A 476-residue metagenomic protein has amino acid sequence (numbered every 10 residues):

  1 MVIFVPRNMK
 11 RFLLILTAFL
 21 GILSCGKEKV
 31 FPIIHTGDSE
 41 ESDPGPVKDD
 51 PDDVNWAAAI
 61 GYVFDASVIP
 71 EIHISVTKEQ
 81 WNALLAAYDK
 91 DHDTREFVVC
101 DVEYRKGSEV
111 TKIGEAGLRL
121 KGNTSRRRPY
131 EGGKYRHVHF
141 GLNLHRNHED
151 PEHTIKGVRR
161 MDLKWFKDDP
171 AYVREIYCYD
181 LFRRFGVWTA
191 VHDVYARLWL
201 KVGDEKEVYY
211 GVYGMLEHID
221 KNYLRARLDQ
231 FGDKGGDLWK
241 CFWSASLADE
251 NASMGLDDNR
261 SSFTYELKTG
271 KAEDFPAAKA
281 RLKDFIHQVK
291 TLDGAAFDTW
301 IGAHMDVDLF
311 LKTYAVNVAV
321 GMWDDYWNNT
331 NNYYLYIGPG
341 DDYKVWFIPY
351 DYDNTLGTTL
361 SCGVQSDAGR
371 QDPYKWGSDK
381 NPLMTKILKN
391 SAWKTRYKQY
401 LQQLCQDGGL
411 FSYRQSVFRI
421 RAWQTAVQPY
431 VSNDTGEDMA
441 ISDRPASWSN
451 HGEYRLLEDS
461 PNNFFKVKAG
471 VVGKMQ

Functional and structural regions predicted by a protein language model:
M1-I33: Bacterial Sec-dependent N-terminal signal peptides
I22-W56: Bacterial Sec-dependent N-terminal signal peptides
P46-T124: Hydrophobic alpha-helical membrane-insertion signals
A59-V63, S67-I69, Q80, K268-N328 (+2 more regions): Middle-to-C-terminal accessory/interaction subdomains
C100-K167: Conserved oxyanion/phosphate-binding beta-strand-loop segments in alpha/beta enzyme cores
H139-N143, R160-W165, Y172, D180 (+9 more regions): Structural recognition of the beta-strand scaffold that forms the well-ordered cores of secreted hydrolase catalytic
N143-E149, V158-K167, G186-V191, V202-V320 (+1 more regions): Internal "kinase-insert"/substrate-recognition segments embedded within catalytic cores of ATP-dependent enzymes
K167-K201: A conserved helix-loop-beta module that forms one wall/lid of the active-site cleft in ATP-utilizing catalytic domains
